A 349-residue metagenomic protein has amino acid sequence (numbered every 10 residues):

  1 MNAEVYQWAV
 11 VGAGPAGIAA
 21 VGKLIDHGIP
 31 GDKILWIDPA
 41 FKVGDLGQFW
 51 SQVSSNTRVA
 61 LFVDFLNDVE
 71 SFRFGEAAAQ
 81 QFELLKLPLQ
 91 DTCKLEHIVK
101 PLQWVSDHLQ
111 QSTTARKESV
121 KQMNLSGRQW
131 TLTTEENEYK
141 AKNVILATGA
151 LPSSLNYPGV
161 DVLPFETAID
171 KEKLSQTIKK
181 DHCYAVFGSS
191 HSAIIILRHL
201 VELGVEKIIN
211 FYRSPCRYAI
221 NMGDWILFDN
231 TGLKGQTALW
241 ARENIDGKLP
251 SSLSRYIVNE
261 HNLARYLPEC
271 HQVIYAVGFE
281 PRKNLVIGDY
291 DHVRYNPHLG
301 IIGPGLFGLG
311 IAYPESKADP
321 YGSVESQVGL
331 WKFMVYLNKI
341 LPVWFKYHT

Functional and structural regions predicted by a protein language model:
M1-V43, L85-T349: Flavin (primarily FAD) cofactor-binding/catalytic cores of flavoenzymes
A19, K23-Q80, S214: N-terminal FAD cofactor-binding segment of flavoenzymes
